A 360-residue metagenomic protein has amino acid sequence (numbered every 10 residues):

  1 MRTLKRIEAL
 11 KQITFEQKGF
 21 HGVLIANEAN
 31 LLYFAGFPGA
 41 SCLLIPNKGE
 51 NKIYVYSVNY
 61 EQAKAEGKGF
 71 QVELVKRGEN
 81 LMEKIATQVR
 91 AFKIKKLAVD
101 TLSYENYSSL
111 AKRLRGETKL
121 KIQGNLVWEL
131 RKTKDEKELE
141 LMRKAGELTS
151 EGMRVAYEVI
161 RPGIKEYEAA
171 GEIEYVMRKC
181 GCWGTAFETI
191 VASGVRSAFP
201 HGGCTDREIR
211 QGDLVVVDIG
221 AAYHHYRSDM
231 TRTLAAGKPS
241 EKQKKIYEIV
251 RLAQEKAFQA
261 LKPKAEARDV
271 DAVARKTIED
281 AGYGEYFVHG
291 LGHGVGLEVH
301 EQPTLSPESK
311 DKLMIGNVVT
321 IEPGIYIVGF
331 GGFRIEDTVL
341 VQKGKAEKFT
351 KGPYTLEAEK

Functional and structural regions predicted by a protein language model:
M1-K360: Active-site neighborhoods and metal-handling regions in enzymes and metal-associated proteins
